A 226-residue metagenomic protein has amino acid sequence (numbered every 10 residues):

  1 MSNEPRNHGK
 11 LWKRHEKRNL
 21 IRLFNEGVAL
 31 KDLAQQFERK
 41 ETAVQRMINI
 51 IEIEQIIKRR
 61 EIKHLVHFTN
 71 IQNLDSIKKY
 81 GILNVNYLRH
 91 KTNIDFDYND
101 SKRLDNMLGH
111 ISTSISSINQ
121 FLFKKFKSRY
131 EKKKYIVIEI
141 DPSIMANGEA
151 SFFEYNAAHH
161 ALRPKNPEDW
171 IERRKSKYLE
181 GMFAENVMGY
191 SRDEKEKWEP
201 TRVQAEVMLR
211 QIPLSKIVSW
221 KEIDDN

Functional and structural regions predicted by a protein language model:
M1, Q45-Q55: Short, solvent-exposed alpha-helical "recognition" segments
M1-R18: Short, Lys/Arg-enriched anionic-surface-contact patches
R22-L23: Short alpha-helical segment immediately N-terminal to, or the first helix within, an HTH/HTH-like DNA-binding domain
D32-Q35: Short alpha-helical "recognition helix" segments of helix-turn-helix
I56-I115, N119-N226: Active-site-proximal loop/hinge segments that shape catalytic or ion-binding/gating pockets
